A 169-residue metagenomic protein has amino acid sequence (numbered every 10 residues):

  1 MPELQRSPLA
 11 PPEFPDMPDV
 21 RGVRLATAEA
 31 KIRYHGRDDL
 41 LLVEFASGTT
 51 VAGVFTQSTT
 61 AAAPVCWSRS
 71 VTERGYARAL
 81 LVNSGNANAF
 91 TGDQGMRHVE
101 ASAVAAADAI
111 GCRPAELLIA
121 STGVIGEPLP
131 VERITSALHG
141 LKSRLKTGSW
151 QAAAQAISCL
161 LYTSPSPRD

Functional and structural regions predicted by a protein language model:
M1-V54: N-terminal amphipathic/basic leader segments beginning at the initiator methionine
M17, G22, R37-L40, V51-V54 (+5 more regions): Generic secondary-structure boundary/loop-capping signal
P18, R24, E29, G36 (+8 more regions): Solvent-exposed, flexible loop/coil residues
G36-D39, T60-A62, R74-A79, C112-E116 (+2 more regions): Short coil/turn connectors at secondary-structure junctions
L42-V99: Glycine-rich phosphate/pyrophosphate-binding loop regions near the starts of catalytic domains
Y76-A77, N83-G85, A89-R144: A glycine-rich phosphate/pyrophosphate-binding beta-strand-loop-alpha-helix module
V131, L141-L161: Glycine/threonine-rich beta-strand-loop-alpha-helix active-site module that forms ligand/phosphate-binding
Y162-D169: Conserved small/polar residues in nucleotide/adenosyl-binding loops
